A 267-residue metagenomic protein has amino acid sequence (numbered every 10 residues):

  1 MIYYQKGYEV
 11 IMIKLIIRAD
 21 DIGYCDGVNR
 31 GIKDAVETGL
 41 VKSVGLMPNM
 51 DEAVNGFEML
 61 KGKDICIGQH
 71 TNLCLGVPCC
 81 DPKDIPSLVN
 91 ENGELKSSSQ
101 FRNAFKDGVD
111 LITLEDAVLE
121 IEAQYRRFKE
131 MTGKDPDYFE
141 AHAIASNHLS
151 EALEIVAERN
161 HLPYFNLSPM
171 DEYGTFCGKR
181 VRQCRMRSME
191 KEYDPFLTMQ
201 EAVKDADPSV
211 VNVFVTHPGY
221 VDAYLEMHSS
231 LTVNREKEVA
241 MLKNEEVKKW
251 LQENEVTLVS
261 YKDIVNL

Functional and structural regions predicted by a protein language model:
M1-I11: Short, Lys/Arg-enriched N-terminal segments with co-localized hydrophobic residues within the first ~10-30 amino acids
M12-D26, I32: Boundary/entry segment of secreted carbohydrate-active catalytic domains
K14-I16, V41-G45, D64-H70, P136-E140 (+3 more regions): Structural preference for beta-strand elements that scaffold enzyme active sites
D26-E52: A short alpha/beta connector and helix-capping loop motif
I32-T38, V54-C66, S87-G93, E130 (+1 more regions): Acidic (Asp/Glu)-rich catalytic clusters
P78-D110: Active-site gating loops and adjacent loop-to-helix segments of metal-dependent hydrolytic enzymes
L114-R182, K191, K204: Catalytic domains of cell-wall/extracellular-matrix polysaccharide-remodeling enzymes, centered on de-N-acetylation
Y164, S229-L267: C-terminal domain-boundary segment and adjacent tail
